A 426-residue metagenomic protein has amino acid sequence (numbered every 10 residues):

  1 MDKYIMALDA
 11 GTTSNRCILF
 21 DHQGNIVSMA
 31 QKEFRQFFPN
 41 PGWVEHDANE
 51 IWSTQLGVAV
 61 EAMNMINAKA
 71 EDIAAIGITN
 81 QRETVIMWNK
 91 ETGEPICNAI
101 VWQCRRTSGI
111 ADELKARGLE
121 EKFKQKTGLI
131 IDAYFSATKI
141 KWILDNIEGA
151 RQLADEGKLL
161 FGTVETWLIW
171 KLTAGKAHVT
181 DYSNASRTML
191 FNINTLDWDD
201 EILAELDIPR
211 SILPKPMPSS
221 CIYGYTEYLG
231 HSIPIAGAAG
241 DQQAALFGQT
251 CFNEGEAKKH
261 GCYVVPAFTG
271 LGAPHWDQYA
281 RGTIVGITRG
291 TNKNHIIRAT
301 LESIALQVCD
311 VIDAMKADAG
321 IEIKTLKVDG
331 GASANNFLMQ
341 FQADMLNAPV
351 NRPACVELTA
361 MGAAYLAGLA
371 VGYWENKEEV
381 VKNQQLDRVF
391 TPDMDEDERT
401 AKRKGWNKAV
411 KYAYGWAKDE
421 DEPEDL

Functional and structural regions predicted by a protein language model:
M1-Q31, F38, A74-R117, A137 (+3 more regions): Glycine/Thr-rich phosphate-binding loops that ligate phosphate moieties of nucleotide and other phosphorylated ligands
G24, H46, A74-N80, I100-Q103 (+8 more regions): Active-site nucleophile and cofactor-binding loops and adjacent substrate-binding regions of central metabolic enzymes
Q31-D72, K115: N-terminal phosphate-binding loop and adjacent alpha-helix
I51, A116-D132, I233-A238, L369-N383: A polyampholytic, Gly/Pro-enriched intrinsically disordered region
G57-A74, I147-A154, K171, D200-R210 (+1 more regions): Phosphate/pyrophosphate-binding loops at sites that engage ATP/ADP/AMP, CoA/4′-phosphopantetheine, polyphosphate
N64-V101, I130-S136, I169-N192, M217 (+1 more regions): Short beta-strand-loop/turn "lid" adjacent to the catalytic site in phosphate-handling enzymes
Q103-N146, T188-E205, K258-K259, H295-I296 (+1 more regions): Glycine-rich phosphate-binding loop plus the immediately following alpha-helix
A177, Y182-K259, T325, S333-Q342: ATP-dependent carbohydrate kinase catalytic cores
